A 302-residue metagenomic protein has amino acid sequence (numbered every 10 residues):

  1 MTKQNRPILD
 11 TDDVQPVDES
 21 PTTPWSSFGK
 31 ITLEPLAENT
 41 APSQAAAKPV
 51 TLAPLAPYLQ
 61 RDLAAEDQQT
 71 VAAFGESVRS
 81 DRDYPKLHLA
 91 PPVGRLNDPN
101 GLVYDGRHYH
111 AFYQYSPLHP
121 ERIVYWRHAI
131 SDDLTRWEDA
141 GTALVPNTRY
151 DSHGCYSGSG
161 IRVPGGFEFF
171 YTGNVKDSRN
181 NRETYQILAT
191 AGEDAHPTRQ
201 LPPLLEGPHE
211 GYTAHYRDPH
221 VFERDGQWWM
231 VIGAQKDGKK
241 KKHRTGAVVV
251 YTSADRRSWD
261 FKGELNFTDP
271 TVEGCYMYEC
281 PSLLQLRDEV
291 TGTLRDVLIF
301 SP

Functional and structural regions predicted by a protein language model:
T2-K3, P7-V17, P21-D218, F222-Y276 (+2 more regions): Beta-rich carbohydrate-recognition and catalytic domains
